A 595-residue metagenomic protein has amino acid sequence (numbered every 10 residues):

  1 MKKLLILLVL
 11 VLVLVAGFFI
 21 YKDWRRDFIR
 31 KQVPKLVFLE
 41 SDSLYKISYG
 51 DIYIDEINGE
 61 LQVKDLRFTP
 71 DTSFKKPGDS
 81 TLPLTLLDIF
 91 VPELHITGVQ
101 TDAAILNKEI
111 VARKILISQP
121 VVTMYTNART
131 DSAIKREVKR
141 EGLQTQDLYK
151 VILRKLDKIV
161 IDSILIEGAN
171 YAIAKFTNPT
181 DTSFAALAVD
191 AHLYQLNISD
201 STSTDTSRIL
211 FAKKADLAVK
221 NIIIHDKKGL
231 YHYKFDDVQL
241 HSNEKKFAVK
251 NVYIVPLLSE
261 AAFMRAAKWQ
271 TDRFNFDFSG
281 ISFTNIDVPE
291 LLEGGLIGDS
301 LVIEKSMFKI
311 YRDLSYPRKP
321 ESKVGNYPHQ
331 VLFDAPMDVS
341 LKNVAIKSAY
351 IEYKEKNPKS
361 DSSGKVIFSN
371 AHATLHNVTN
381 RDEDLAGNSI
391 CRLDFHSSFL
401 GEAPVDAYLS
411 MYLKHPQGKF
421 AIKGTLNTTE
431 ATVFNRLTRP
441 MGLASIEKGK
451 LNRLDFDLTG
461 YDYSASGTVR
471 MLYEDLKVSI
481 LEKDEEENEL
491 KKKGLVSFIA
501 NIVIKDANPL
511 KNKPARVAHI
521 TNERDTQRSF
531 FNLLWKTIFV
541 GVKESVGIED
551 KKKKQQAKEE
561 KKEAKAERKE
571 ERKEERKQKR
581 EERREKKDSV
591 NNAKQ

Functional and structural regions predicted by a protein language model:
M1-D42: N-terminal type II signal-anchor transmembrane helix that functions as the membrane-insertion/stop-transfer segment
K2-L7, S410-Y412, T425, G442-Q595: Extended terminal
D27, K31, Y45-R129, Y149-T177 (+4 more regions): Flexible beta-edge/linker motif
D42-Y49, K448-L451: A short, amphipathic edge element
V111-Q119, A133-G142, Q146-D147, P179-I198 (+7 more regions): Short, surface-exposed polybasic-and-hydrophobic patches located at secondary-structure transitions
R129-E137, Y316-S322, G442, D484-K491: Flexible, surface-exposed loop regions and adjacent strand-edge segments of Gram-negative outer-membrane beta-barrel
K175, Y350, K356-N357: Extracytoplasmic assembly/pore-lining segments of large envelope/extracellular complexes
T180, I198-L240, V249-R265, P320 (+1 more regions): Interface amphipathic segments
